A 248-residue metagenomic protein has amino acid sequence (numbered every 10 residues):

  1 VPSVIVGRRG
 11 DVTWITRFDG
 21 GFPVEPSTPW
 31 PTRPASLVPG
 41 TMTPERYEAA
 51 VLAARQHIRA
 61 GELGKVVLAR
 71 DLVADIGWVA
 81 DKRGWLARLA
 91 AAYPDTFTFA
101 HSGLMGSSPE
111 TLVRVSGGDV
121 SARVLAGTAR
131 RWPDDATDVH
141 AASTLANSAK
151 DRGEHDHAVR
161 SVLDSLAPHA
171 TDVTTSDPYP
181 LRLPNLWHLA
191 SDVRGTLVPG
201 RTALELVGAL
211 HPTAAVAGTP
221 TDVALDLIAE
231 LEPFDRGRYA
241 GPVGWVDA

Functional and structural regions predicted by a protein language model:
V1-F22: Hydrophobic alpha-helical hairpins/lids featuring a short glycine-rich hinge
V6-V12, S108-P109, R114-D119, D247-A248: Short acidic-glycine loop/turn motifs at beta-strand connectors
T13, G20-L52, Q56, D71-I76 (+1 more regions): Contiguous alpha-helical scaffold segments within structured protein domains that host functional hotspots
G64-A69, F99-G103, L204-E205, T221 (+1 more regions): Short coil/turn segments at secondary-structure boundaries
R70, D75-S121: SIR2/sirtuin-family catalytic core signature
S102-L104, T213-A215, P233-F234, V246-A248: Short Gly/Pro-enriched turn/cap motifs at secondary-structure boundaries
L225-A248: Hydrophobic alpha-helical bundle architecture
